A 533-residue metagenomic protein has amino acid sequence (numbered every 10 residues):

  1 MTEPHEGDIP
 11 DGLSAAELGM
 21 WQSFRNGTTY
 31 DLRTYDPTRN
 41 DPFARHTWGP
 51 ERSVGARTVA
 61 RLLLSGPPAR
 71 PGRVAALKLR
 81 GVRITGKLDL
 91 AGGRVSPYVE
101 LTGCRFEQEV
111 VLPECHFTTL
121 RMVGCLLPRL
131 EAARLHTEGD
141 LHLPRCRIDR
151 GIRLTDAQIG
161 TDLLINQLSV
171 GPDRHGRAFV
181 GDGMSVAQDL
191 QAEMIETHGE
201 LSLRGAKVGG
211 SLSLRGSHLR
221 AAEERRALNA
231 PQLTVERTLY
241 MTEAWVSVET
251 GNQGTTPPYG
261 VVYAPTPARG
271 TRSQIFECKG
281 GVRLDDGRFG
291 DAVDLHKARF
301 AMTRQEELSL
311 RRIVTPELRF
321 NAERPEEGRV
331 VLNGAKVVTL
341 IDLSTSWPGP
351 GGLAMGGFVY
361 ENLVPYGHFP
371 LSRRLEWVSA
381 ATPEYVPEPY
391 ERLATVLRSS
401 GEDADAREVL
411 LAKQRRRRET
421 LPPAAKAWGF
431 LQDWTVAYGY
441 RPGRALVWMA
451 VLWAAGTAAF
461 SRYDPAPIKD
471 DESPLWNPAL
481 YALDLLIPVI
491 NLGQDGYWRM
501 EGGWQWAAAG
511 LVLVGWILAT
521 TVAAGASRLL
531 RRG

Functional and structural regions predicted by a protein language model:
M1-G429: N-terminal leader/targeting and pre-domain segments
D156, G205, A322, V451-A482: Outer-pore turret/helix-boundary of cation channels
D162, G183, A450-A455, G515-V522: Hydrophobic alpha-helical transmembrane segments of multi-pass integral membrane proteins
E223, D403, E419, Y440 (+6 more regions): Intrinsically disordered or highly flexible coil/loop and linker segments, enriched in small and charged/polar residues
P383, P387-R398, M449-P467, I490: Hydrophobic alpha-helical transmembrane segments
P422-Y463, E472-S473: Transmembrane alpha-helical segments and their cytosolic interface motifs in multi-pass membrane proteins
Q432-P442, D464-V512, T521: Pore-loop/selectivity-filter region of tetrameric P-loop cation channels
T457-F460, A507-G533: Transmembrane alpha-helical segments in integral membrane proteins
